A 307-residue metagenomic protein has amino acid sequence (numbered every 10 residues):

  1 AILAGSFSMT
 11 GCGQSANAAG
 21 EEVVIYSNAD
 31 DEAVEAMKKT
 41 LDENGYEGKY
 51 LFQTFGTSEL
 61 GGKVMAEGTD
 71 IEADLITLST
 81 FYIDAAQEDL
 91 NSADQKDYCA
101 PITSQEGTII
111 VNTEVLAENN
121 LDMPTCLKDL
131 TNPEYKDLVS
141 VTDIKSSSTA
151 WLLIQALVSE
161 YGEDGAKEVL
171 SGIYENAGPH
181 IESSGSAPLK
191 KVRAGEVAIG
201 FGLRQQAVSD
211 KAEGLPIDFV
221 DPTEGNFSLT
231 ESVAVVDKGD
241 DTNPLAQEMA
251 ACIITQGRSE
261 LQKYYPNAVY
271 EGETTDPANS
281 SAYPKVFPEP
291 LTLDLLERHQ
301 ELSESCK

Functional and structural regions predicted by a protein language model:
A1-V23: Short, low-complexity disordered leader/linker segments with a strong preference for bacterial N-terminal type II
V24-E35, F55-S58, M65, I71-E196: Extracytoplasmic ligand-binding site segments that recognize negatively charged/polar headgroups
T80-A86, R193-A194, A198-P216: A ligand-binding cleft/hinge motif common to bilobed small-molecule-binding domains
Q105, V169-Y174, I181-E182, E213-D237: Periplasmic-binding protein-like
T108-L116, T230-T242, L261-Y264: A bilobed periplasmic-binding-protein/Venus flytrap-type ligand-binding module shared by bacterial periplasmic
E134-K145, C252-E273: Periplasmic-binding protein-like
G165, V169, E231, D241-I253 (+1 more regions): Short amphipathic alpha-helical coupling segments at ligand-binding clamshell hinges and other catalytic/signaling
T274-K307: Extracellular/periplasmic bilobal clamshell ligand-binding domains
